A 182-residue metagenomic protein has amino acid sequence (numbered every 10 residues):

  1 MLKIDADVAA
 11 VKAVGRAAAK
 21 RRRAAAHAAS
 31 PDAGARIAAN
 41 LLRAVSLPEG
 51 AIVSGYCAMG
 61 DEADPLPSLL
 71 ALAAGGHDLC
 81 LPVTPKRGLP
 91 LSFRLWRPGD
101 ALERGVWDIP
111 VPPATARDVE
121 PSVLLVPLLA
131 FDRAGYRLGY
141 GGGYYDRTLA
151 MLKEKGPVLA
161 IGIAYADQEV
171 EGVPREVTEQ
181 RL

Functional and structural regions predicted by a protein language model:
M1-A10, V14, R21-A28, T115-L124 (+2 more regions): Surface-exposed, charge/polar-rich loops and edge strands
L2-P121: N-terminal active-site beta-alpha-beta segment that forms phosphate/nucleotide-binding and substrate-recognition loops
G55, V126-P127: Redox-cofactor binding/interface segments in oxidoreductases and associated redox assembly factors
A58-D61, L129-R133: Short glycine-rich anion-binding loops that position phosphate/pyrophosphate groups of nucleotides and phosphorylated
L69, L128-L129, L149: Generic leucine side-chain signal with a strong bias for well-ordered alpha-helical environments
